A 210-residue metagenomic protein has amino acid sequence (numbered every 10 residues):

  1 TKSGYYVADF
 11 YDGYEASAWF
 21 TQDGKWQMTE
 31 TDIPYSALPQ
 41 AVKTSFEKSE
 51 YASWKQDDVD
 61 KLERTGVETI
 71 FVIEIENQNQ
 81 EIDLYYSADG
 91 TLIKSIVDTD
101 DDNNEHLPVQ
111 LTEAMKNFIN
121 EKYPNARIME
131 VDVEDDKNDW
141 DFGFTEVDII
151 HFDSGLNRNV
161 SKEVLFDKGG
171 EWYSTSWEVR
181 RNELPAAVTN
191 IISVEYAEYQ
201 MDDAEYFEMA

Functional and structural regions predicted by a protein language model:
T1, T31-A41, K48, V97-V131 (+1 more regions): Short helix/turn-capping signatures at newly exposed starts of structured segments
T1-D12, K55-N77, R127-H151, Q200-A210: A cross-family detector of function-defining hotspots
S3, V67, N103, L156-N157: Intrinsic-disorder/low-complexity loop/linker signature
G4-E30, I73-V97, F142-W177, A210: Amphipathic N-proximal alpha-helical interface segments
G24-K55, K168-D202: Long, charged/polar, surface-exposed segments that mediate recognition or autoinhibition
D32, A41, D58, F71 (+5 more regions): Detector for intrinsically disordered, low-structure N-terminal pre-sequences
F46, I119, T145-V147, I192: Short, structured motif recognition centered on aromatic/hydrophobic residues
I70, I75, L84-E105, L111-E121 (+4 more regions): Signal peptide-directed secreted proteins
